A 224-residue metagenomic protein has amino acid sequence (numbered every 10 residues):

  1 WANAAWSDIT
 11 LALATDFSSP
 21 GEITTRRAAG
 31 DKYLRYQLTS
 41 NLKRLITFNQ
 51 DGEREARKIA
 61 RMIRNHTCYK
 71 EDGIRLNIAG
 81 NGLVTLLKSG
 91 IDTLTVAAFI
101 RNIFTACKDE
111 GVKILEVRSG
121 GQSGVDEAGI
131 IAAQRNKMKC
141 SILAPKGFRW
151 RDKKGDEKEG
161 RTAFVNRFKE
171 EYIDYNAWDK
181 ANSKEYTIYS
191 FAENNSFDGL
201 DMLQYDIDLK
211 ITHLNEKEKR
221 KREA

Functional and structural regions predicted by a protein language model:
W1-A224: Acidic/glycine-enriched connector segments
